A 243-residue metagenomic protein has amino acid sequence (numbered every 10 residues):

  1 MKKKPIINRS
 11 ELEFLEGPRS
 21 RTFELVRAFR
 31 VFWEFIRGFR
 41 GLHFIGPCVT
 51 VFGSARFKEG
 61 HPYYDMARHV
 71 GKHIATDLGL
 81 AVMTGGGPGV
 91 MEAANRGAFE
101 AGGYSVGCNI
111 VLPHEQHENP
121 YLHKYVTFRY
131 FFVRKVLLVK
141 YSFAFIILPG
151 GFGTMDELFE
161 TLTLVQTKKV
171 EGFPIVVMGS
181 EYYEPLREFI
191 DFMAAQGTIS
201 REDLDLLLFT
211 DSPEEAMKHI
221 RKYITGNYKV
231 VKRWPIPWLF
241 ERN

Functional and structural regions predicted by a protein language model:
K2-L12, L42, P113-Y125, F132-K135 (+3 more regions): Amphipathic, Lys/Arg-enriched alpha-helical "gate/interface" segment within cytosolic domains that mediates
K2-N8, L12-C108: Glycine-rich beta-alpha loop segments
A55-F57, G150-G151, E181: Residue-level signal for short, function-critical loop segments
I74-L80, Y141-F145, E171-P174: Short, surface-exposed connector motifs at secondary-structure boundaries
G89-I147: Acidic/glycine-enriched connector segments
N95-G97, E118-P120, E157-E160, R187-F189: Short acidic, glycine/serine/threonine-rich loops at helix termini
L138-T163: A donor-sugar binding/catalytic signature common to diverse glycosyltransferases and related nucleotide-sugar
E160-G172: A short, gly/pro- and small-residue-rich
